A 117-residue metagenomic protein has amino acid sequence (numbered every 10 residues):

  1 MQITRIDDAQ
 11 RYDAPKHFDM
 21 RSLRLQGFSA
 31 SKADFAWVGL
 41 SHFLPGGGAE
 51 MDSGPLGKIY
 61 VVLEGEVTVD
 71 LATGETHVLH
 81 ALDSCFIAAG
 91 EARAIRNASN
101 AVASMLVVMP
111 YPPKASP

Functional and structural regions predicted by a protein language model:
M1-F35, E50, S116-P117: A short, N-terminal "cap"/entry segment at the start of jelly-roll beta-barrel domains of the cupin/DSBH fold
R24-Q26, V38-G54, A89: Conserved short histidine dyad/triad with adjacent acidic residue
S31-D34, F43-G48, E64-V67, Y111-A115: Short, charged/polar surface micro-motifs in flexible loops or helix N-caps
S41, I59, F86, A101-S116: A short hydrophobic beta-strand segment most commonly corresponding to one strand of the jelly-roll/cupin
G47, P55-L56, E75, E91-A92 (+1 more regions): A generic "binding-loop/recognition-motif" signal
A49-M51, V69-D70, I87, R93-N100: Short beta-strand His + acidic residue motifs that chelate non-heme Fe in jelly-roll/DSBH and cupin folds
P55-V67: Glycine- and acidic-residue-biased ligand/ion/polar-headgroup-sensing regions
T73-A89: Short acidic-glycine-tyrosine-enriched beta hairpin
